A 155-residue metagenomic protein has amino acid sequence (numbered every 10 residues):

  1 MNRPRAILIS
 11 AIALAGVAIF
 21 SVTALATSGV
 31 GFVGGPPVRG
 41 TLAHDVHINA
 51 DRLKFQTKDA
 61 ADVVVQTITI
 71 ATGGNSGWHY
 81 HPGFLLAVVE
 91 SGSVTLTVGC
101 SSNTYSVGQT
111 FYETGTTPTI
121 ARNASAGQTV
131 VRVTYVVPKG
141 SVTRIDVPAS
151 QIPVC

Functional and structural regions predicted by a protein language model:
N2-I9, G16-D62, P148-C155: A short, N-terminal "cap"/entry segment at the start of jelly-roll beta-barrel domains of the cupin/DSBH fold
P37, I70-A71, V98-T117: Short acidic-glycine-tyrosine-enriched beta hairpin
K58-A61, G73-V88: A short beta-loop-beta micro-motif enriched in histidine and acidic residues
T67, G77, L86, S101-N103: Short, surface-exposed secondary-structure edge patches
T69, T95, R132-Y135: Soluble periplasmic/extracytoplasmic beta-strand elements of cell-envelope proteins
H81-C100, Q109: Glycine- and acidic-residue-biased ligand/ion/polar-headgroup-sensing regions
T110-Y112, T116-I120, T143-P153: N-terminal leader/targeting pre-sequences
G115-V142: Ligand-binding loop in jelly-roll beta-barrel domains
